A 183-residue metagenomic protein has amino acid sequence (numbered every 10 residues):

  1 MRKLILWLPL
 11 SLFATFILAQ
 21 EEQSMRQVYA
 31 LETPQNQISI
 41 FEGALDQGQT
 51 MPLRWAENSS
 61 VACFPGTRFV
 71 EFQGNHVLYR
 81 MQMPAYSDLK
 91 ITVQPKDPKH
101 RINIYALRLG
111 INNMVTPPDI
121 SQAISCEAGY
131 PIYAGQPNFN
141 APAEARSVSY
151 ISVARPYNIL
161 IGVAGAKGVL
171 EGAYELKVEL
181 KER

Functional and structural regions predicted by a protein language model:
M1-L4: Positively charged n-region of N-terminal signal peptides that target proteins for export
L10-S11: Short, linear, compositionally biased motifs with a strong N-terminal bias
Q20-P34, L45, T50, R54-R183: Acidic, Ser/Thr/Pro-rich low-complexity intrinsically disordered segments
